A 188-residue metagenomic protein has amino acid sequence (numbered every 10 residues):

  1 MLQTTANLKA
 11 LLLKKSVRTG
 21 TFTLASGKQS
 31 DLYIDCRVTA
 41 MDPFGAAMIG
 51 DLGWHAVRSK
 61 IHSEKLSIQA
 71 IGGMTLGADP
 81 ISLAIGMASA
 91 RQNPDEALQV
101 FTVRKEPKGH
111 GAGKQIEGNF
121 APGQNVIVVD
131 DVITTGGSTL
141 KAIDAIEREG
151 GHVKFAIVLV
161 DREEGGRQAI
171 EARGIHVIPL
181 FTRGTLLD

Functional and structural regions predicted by a protein language model:
M1-S63: Active-site-facing substrate-recognition patch
L2-L11, D144-D188: PRPP-dependent phosphoribosyltransferase catalytic core
G53-I68, I143, E147-E149: Phosphate/pyrophosphate-binding loops at sites that engage ATP/ADP/AMP, CoA/4′-phosphopantetheine, polyphosphate
I61, S89, N93, G150: Active-site catalytic pocket residues across diverse enzymes, especially alpha/beta-hydrolases
E64-G77, I157: Short glycine-rich phosphate-binding loop at a beta-alpha junction
S82-I127, G137-L140: Short, glycine/charge-rich flexible loops or terminal/linker lids adjacent to PRPP-binding catalytic cores
V132-I143, G166: Acidic, divalent-metal-coordinating active-site segment for phosphoryl/phosphodiester hydrolysis, typified by short
